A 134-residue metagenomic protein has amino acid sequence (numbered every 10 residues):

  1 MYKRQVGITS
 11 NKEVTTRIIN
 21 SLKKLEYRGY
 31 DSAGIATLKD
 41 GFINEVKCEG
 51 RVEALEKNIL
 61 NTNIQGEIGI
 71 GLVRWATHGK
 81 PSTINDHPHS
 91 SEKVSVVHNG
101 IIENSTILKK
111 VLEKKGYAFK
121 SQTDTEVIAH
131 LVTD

Functional and structural regions predicted by a protein language model:
M1: Active-site loops and adjacent core secondary-structure elements that bind or stabilize anionic groups
R4-D134: Conserved short alpha-helical segments that host acidic/polar catalytic motifs at enzyme active sites
